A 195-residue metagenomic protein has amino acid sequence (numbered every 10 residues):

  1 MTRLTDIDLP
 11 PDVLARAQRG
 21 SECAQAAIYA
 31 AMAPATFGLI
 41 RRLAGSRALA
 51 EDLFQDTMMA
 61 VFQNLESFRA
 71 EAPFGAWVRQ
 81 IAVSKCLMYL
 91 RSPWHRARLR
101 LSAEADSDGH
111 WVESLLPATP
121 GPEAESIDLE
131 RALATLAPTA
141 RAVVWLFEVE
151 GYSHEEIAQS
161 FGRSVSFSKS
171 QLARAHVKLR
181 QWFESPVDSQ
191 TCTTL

Functional and structural regions predicted by a protein language model:
T2-T5, R16, R98-R100, E104 (+3 more regions): C-terminal edge and immediately downstream basic/flexible tail or linker adjoining helix-turn-helix-like DNA-binding
A15-G38: A short, charge-rich alpha-helical start-of-domain segment used by transcription regulators
A17, T36, I40, A50-V61 (+4 more regions): Short, small-hydrophobic-rich alpha-helical interface motif
Q18-R19, R42-G45, Q55-P73, S92-W94: Sigma70-family region 2
I40, R91-W94, L136-R141, Q171-L195: Short, Lys/Arg-enriched C-terminal cap helix and immediately downstream tail that follows
E66-A70, Q80-L101, P122: Arg/Lys-rich amphipathic alpha helix in sigma70-family domain 2
S107-A134: Acidic, proline/glycine-rich intrinsically disordered inter-domain spacer in sigma factors
V143-F147: A short pre-motif secondary-structure segment
